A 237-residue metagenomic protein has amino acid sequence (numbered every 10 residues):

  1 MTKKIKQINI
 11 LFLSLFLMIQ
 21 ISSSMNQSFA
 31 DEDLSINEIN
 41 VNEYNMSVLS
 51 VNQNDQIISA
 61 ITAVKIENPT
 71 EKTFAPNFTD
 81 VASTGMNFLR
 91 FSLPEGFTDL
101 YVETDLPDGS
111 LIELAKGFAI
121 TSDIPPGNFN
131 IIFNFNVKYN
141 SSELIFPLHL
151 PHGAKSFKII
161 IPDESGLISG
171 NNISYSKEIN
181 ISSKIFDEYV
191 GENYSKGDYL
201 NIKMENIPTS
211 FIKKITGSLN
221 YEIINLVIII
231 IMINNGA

Functional and structural regions predicted by a protein language model:
M1-L13: Bacterial N-terminal signal peptides that target proteins for export
L11-S22: Bacterial N-terminal signal peptides
I21-A237: Lumenal/extracellular ectodomains and adaptor appendage modules of the eukaryotic vesicle/secretory system
